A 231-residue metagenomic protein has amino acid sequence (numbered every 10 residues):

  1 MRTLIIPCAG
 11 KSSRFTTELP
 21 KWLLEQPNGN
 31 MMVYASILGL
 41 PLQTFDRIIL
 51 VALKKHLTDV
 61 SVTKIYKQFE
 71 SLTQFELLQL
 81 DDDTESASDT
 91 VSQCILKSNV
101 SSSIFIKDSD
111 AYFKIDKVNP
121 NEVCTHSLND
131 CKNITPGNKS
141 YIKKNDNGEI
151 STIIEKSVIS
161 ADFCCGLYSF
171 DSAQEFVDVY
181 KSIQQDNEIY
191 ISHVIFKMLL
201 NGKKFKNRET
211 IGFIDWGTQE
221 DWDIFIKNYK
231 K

Functional and structural regions predicted by a protein language model:
T3-I6, R14, N30-I104, D186: Conserved N-terminal catalytic core of the sugar/cofactor nucleotidyltransferase
I5-A9, L24-Q26: A conserved hydrophobic helix/loop-capping motif in glycosyltransferases and polysaccharide synthases
P7-A9, L53, S109, S127: Cofactor-binding loop segments of dinucleotide-utilizing enzymes, especially the Rossmann-like FAD- and NAD(P)+-binding
L19-E25, L80, I183: Short glycine-enriched, charge-decorated loop/helix-capping segments at active-site entrances that position
L23, I142-K144, N207: A structural signal for short hydrophobic beta-strand segments in well-ordered beta-sheet cores
S102-Y112: Short beta-strand-to-loop acidic/aromatic patch adjacent to the donor-nucleotide binding site
F113-Q185: Conserved core of the sugar-phosphate nucleotidyltransferase
A161-K231: Conserved alpha/beta core of the MobA/IspD/sugar-nucleotide pyrophosphorylase nucleotidyltransferase superfamily
